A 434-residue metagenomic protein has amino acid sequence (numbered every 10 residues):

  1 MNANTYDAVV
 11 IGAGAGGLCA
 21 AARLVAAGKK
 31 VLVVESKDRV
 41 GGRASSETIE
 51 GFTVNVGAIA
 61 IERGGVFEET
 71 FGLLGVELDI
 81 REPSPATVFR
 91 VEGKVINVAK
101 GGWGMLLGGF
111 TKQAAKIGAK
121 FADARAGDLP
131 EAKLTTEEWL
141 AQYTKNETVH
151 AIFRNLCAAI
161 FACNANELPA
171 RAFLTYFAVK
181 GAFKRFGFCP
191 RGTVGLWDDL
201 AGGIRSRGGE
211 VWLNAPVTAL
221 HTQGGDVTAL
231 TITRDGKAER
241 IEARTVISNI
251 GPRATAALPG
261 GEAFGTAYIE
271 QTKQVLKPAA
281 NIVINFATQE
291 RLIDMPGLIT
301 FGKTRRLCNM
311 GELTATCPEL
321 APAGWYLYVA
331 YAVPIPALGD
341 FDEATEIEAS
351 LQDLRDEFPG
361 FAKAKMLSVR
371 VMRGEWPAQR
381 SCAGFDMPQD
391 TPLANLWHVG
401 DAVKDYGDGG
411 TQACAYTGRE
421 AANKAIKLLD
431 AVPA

Functional and structural regions predicted by a protein language model:
Y6-V33: N-terminal Rossmann-like FAD-binding beta1-loop-alpha1 element of flavoenzymes
V25-I49: Glycine-rich FAD pyrophosphate-binding loop
E50-L129, Q142, N155: Dinucleotide-binding Rossmann-like beta1-alpha1 core, especially the glycine-rich loop that anchors the ADP
L73-L78, V88-N97, K145-N146, I204-S206 (+2 more regions): Feature captures the FAD/FMN-dependent oxidoreductase FAD-binding
L106-Y176, F183-G187: Rossmann-like flavin
Y176-K237: Helical element adjacent to the flavin cofactor pocket in flavoenzyme catalytic cores
T218-Y326, A337-G339: Mid-domain catalytic core of redox enzymes that form a hydrophobic substrate pocket/lid adjacent to a catalytic redox
L313, P318-A434: Conserved flavin/dinucleotide-binding core of flavoenzymes
